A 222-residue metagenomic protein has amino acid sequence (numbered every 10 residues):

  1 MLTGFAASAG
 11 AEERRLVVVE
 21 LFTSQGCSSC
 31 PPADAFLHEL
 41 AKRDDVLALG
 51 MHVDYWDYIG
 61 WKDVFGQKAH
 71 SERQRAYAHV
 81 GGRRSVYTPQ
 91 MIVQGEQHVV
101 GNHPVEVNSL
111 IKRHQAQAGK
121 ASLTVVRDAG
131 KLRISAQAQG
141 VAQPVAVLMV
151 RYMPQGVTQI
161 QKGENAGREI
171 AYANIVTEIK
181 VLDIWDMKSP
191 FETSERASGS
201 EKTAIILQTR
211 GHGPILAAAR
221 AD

Functional and structural regions predicted by a protein language model:
M1: Glycine/alanine-rich phosphate-binding loops at beta-alpha junctions
G4-A6: N-terminal signal peptide c-region/cleavage motif recognized by signal peptidases
G10-G81, S85: Active-site-proximal cofactor/substrate-binding loop regions of enzyme domains
T23, V93-G95: Short glycine-centered, acidic/aromatic-flanked micro-motifs in structured strand/loop junctions that mark active-site
M51-D54, Q94, D128: Short loop/turn motifs enriched for small/polar and acidic residues
V64-R84, T88-Q90, Q97-D222: Short, conserved sequence motifs used for protein processing/export or organelle targeting and for catalysis
